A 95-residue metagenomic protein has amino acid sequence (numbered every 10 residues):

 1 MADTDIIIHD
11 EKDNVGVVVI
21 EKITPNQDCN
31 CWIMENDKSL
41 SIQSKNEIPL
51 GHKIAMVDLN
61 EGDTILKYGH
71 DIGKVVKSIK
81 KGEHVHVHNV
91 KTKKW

Functional and structural regions predicted by a protein language model:
A2-W95: N-terminal small-residue-enriched
